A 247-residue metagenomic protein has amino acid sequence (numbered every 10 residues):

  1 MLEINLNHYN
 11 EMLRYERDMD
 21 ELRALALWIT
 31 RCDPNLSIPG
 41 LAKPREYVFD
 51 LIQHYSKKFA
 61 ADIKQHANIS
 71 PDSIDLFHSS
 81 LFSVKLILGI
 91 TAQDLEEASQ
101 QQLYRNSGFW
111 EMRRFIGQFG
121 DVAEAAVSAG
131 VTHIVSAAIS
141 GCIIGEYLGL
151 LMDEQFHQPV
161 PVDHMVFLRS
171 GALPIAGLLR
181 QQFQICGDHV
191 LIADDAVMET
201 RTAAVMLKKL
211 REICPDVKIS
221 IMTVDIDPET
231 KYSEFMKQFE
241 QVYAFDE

Functional and structural regions predicted by a protein language model:
M1-E247: PRPP-associated nucleotide enzymes
